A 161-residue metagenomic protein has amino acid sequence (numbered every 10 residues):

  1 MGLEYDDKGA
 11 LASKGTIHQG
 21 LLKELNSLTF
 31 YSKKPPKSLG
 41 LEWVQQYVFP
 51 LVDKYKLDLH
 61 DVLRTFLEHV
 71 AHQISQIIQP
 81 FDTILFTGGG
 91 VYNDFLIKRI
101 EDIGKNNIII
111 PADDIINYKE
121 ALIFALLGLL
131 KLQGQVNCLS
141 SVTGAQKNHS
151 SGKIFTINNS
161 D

Functional and structural regions predicted by a protein language model:
M1-A71, Q133-G134, T143, K147-D161: Conserved ATP-utilizing enzyme core subdomain
W43-P50, F95-K105: Acidic-glycine-rich active-site phosphate/pyrophosphate-binding loop
V48, I74, I78, F124-G128: Buried hydrophobic packing segments
K56, S75-D82: Phosphate/pyrophosphate-binding loops at sites that engage ATP/ADP/AMP, CoA/4′-phosphopantetheine, polyphosphate
H72, Q76, K98, D102 (+1 more regions): Short, well-ordered alpha-helices that flank and scaffold nucleotide-derived cofactor binding pockets
D82-I100: Glycine-rich phosphate-binding loops at beta-strand->alpha-helix junctions
D102-I123: Conserved phosphate-binding/catalytic loops in two-lobed NTP-binding clefts
L127-C138: Alpha-helix capping/hinge segments and adjacent helical runs
